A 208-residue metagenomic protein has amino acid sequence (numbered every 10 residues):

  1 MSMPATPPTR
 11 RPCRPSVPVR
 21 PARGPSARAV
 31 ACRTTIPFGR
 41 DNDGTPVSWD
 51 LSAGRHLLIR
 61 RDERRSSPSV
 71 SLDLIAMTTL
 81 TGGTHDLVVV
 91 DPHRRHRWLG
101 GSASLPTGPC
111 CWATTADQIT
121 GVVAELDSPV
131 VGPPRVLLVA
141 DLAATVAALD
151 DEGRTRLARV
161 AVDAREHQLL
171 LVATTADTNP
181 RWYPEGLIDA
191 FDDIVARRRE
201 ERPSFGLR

Functional and structural regions predicted by a protein language model:
M1-R23: Interdomain "pre-motor" coupling segment immediately N-terminal to P-loop NTPase/helicase cores
P8-R11, P203-R208: Generic recognition of long tandem-repeat/solenoid scaffolds
V19-V195, R199, F205-L207: P-loop NTPase catalytic phosphate-binding loop
